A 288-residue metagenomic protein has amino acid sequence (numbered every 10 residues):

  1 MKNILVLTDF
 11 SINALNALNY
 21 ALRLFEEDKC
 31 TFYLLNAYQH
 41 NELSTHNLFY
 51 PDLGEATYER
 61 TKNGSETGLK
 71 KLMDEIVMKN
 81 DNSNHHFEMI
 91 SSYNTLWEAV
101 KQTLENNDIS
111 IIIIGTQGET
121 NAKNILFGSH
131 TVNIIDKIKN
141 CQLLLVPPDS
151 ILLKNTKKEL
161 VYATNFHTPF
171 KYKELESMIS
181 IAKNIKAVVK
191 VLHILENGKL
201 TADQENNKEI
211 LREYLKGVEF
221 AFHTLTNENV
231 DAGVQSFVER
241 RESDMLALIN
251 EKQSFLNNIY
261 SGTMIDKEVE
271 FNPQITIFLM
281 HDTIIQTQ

Functional and structural regions predicted by a protein language model:
M1-G54, E159-T224, S243-M245, N272 (+1 more regions): Small/aliphatic-rich secondary-structure junction motif
L53-T67, A221: A short acidic, glycine-rich active-site loop that binds or catalyzes chemistry on phosphate/adenosine moieties
K70-D74: N-terminal, Lys/Arg-enriched amphipathic/low-complexity engagement segments that precede the first folded domain
M78-E88, K216-A221: A short helix-to-beta-strand connector/capping loop
E88-A99, E228-V230: Charged docking surfaces used in two-component/phosphorelay signaling
K101-I151, V238-R241, M245-Q288: Gly/Ser-rich helix-loop-strand patches that form or flank binding pockets for ribonucleotide-derived cofactors
I112, L152-Y162: Conserved N-terminal glycine/acidic-rich loop preference
N227-E242: A short, acidic, amphipathic alpha-helical segment used as a generic capping/interface helix at domain edges
